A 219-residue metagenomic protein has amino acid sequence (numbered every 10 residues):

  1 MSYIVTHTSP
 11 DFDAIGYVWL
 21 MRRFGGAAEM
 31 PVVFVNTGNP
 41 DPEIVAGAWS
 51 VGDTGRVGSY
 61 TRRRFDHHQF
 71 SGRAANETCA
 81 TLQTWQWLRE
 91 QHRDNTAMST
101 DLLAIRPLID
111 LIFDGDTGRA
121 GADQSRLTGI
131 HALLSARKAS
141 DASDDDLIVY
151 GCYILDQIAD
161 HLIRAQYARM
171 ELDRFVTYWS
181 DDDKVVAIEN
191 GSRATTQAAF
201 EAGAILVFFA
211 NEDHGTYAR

Functional and structural regions predicted by a protein language model:
M1-Y153, V185-R219: Replace "Mg2+/Mn2+-dependent" with "divalent metal-dependent
V149-Y153, Q157-Y178: Catalytic core of tubulin tyrosine ligase-like
Y178-V186: Short Gly/Thr-rich strand-loop-strand
